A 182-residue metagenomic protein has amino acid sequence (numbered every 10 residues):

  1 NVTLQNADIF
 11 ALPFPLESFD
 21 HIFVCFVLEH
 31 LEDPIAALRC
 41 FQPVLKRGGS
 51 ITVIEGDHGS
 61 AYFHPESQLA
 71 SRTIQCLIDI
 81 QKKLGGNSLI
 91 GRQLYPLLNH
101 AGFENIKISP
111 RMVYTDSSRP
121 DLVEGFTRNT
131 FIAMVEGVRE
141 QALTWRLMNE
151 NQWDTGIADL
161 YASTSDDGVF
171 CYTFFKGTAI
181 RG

Functional and structural regions predicted by a protein language model:
N1-L12: Conserved SAM-binding strand-loop segment of SAM-dependent methyltransferases
Q5, F23, T52: Conserved Rossmann-like nucleotide-binding pocket used by diverse enzymes that bind dinucleotide cofactors
F10-I22: A short acidic, Gly/Pro-enriched loop at the edge of an enzyme's catalytic core that lines a small-molecule cofactor
D20-I35: A short SAM/SAH-binding and catalytic strip from SAM-dependent methyltransferases
I35-S50: A short glycine-rich, Lys/Arg-flanked "PGG" loop and its adjoining helix->strand segment in the class I
T52-P120, N129: Conserved catalytic/acceptor-binding region of the Class I
A101-E104, G125, F170-G182: Core SAM-dependent methyltransferase catalytic element
K107-G168: C-terminal helical/coil "lid" or tail adjacent to the Rossmann-like core of SAM-dependent
